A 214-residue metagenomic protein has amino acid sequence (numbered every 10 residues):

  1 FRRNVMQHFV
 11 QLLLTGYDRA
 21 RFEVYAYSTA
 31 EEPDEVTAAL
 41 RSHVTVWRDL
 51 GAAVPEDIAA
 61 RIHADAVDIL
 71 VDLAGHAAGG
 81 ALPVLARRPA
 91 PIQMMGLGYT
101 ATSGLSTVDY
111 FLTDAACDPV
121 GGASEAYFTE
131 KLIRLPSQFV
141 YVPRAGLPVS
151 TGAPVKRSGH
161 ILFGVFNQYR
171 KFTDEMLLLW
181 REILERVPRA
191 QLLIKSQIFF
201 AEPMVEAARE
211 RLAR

Functional and structural regions predicted by a protein language model:
F1-V108, A115-E125, L192-R214: Conserved nucleotide-cofactor-binding alpha/beta core module
R2-F22, S137-R214: Conserved catalytic-core segment of nucleotide-activated headgroup transferases in glycan assembly
V67, A90, E130, S158-G159 (+1 more regions): Active-site acidic short loop of glycosyltransferases
Y110-G121, Y127-A145: Donor nucleotide-sugar binding/catalytic pocket of nucleotide-sugar-dependent glycosyltransferases
